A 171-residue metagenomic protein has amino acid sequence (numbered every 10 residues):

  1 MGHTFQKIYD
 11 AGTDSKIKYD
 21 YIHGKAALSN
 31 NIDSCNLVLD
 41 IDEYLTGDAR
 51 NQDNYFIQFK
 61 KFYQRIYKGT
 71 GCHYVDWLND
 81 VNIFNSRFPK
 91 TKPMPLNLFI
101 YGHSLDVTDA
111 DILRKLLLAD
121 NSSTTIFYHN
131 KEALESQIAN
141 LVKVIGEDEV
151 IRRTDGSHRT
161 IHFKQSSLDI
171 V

Functional and structural regions predicted by a protein language model:
M1-W77: Extended, H/D-rich, highly charged conserved domains that either
N30-N31, N36, N51-N54, N79-N85 (+4 more regions): Detector for Asparagine
Y44-T46, D80, F84, A110-K115: A generic signature of intrinsically disordered, low-complexity regions enriched in glycine/proline and charged/polar
R65-P89, V107-T108: A Trp-anchored, charged/polar loop motif used as the substrate-binding/catalytic surface of acyl/ester-handling
R87-V171: SIR2/sirtuin-family catalytic core signature
